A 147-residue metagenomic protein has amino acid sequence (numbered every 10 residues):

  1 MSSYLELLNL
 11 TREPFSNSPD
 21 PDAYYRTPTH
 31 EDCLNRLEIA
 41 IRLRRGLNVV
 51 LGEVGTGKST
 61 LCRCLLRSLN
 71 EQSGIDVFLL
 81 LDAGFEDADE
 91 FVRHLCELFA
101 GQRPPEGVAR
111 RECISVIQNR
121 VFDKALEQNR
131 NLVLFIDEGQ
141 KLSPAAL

Functional and structural regions predicted by a protein language model:
M1-R44: A short, basic N-terminal segment
L10-F15, E86-P105: Conserved NTP-binding/hydrolysis module of P-loop NTPases
R44-C64: Walker A/P-loop nucleotide-binding motif
N48-G52, L79, F135: Short hydrophobic/aromatic beta-strand immediately N-terminal to the Walker A/P-loop
S68-V77, A100-P104: Post-Walker A helix-loop "phosphate-sensing" segment adjacent to the P-loop in P-loop NTPases
V77-E86: A short hydrophobic beta-strand->loop->alpha-helix junction that borders the nucleotide-binding pocket of P-loop NTPases
A100-N129: Central P-loop NTPase core of STAND/AAA+ ATPases
R120-A146: Conserved P-loop NTPase "ATPase switch" module shared by AAA+ and STAND
